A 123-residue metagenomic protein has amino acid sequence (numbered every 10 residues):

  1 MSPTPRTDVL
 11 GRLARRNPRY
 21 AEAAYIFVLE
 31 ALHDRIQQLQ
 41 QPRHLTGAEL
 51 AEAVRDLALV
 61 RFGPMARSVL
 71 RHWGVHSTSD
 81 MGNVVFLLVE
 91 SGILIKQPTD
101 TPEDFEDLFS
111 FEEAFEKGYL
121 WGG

Functional and structural regions predicted by a protein language model:
S2-G123: Non-transmembrane, aqueous-exposed alpha-helical and coiled segments at domain scale
